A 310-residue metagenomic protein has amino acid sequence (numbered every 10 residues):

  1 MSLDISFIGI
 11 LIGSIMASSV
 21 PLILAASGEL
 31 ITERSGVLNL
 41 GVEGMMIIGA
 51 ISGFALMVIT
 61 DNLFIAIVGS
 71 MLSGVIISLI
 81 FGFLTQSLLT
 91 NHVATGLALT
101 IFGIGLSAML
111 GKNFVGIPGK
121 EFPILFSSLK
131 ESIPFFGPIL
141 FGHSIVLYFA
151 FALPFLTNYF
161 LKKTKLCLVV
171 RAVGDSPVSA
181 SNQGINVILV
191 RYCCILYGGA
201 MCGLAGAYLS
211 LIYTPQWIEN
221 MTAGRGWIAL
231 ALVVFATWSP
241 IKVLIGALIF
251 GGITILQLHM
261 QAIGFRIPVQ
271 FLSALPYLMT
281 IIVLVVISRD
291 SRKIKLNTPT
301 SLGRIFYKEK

Functional and structural regions predicted by a protein language model:
M1-L24, L38, S52, T60-I65: Membrane-interfacial amphipathic/re-entrant helices at transmembrane-helix boundaries
A25, A50-F54, I104-A108, L147-N158 (+4 more regions): Hydrophobic core segments of alpha-helical transmembrane domains in multi-pass membrane transport and ion-translocation
D61-L106, T254: Alpha-helical transmembrane segments within multi-pass membrane transporters and channels
H92-A94, G119-L125, G142-Y148, R191 (+4 more regions): Loop-to-transmembrane alpha-helix initiation sites
I104-K163, G264-L272, P299-K310: Transmembrane helix-bundle core of multi-pass membrane transporters and related energy-transducing complexes
I139-W217, P240-I241, I245: Helix-loop-helix "hairpin" substructures at the membrane interface of multi-pass membrane proteins
T157, D175-L189, M260-K310: Cytosolic-side transmembrane-helix boundaries in multi-pass membrane proteins
Y213-Y277: Transmembrane alpha-helical segments in multi-pass inner-membrane proteins
